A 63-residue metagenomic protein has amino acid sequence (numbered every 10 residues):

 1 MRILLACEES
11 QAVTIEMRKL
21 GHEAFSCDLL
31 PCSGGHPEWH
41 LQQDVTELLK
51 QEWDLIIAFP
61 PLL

Functional and structural regions predicted by a protein language model:
M1-L63: Catalytic phosphate/metal-binding cores of nucleic-acid and nucleotide-processing enzymes, i.e., regions that mediate
